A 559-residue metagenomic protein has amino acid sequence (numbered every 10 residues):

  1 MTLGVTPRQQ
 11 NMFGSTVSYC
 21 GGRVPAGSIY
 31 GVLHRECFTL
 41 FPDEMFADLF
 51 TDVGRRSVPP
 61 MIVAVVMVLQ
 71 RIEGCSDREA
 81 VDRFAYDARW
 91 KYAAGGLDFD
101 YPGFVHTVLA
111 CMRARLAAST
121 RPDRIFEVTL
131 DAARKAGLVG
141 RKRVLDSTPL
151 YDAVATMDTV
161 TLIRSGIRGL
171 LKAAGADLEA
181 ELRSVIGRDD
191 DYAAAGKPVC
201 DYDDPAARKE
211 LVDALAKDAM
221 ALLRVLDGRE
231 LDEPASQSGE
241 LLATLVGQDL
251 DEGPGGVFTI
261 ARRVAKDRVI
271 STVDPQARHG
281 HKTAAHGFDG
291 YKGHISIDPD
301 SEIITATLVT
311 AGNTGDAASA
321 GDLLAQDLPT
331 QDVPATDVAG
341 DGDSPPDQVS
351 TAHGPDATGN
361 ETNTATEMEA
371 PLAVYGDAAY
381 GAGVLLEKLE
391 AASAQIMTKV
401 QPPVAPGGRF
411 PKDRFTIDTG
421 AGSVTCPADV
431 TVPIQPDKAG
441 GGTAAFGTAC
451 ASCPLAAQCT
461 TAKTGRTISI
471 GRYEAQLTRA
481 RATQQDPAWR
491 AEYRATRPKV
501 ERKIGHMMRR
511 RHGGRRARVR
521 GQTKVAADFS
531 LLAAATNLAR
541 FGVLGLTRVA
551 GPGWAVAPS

Functional and structural regions predicted by a protein language model:
M1-V53: Basic, low-complexity segments
L3, P60-M61: Double-stranded DNA-binding cores of transcription factors and transposases
C37-E44, E73, S296-D300: Function-dense linear segments that define catalytic or interfacial modules in macromolecule-processing proteins
L49-R56, V519-Q522: A short glycine/serine-rich beta->alpha loop
I62-G74: Alpha-helical support elements that line or immediately flank enzyme active sites and cofactor-binding pockets
E73-V81: Alpha-helix boundary/capping segments in eukaryotic regulatory proteins
E79, L97-D98, P102, T107-S559: Anion-binding and metal-coordination hotspots
A80-Y92: DNA-recognition alpha helix
